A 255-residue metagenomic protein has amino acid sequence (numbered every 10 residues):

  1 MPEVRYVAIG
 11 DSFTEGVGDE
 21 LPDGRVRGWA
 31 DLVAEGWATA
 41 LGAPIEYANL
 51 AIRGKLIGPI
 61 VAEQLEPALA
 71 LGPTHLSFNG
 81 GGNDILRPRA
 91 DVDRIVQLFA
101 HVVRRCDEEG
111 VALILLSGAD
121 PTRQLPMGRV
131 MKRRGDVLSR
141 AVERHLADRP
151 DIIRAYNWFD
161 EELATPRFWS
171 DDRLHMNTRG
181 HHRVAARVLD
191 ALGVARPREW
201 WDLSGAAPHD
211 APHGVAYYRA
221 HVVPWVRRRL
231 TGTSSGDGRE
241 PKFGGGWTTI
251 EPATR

Functional and structural regions predicted by a protein language model:
M1-R53, L65-G72: Serine-esterase "nucleophile elbow" of acetyl-processing enzymes
E15-D19, A43, I57-R94, D120-P121: Oxyanion-hole/transition-state-stabilizing segment in secreted/luminal serine hydrolases and related acyltransferases
D19-G24, A90-D93, G128-K132, S170-D171: Short glycine-enriched, charge-decorated loop/helix-capping segments at active-site entrances that position
R27, R89-A100, K132, D136 (+2 more regions): Non-membrane alpha-helical structural segments and their capping/turn regions in soluble enzymes
L32, R94-E108, V137-R144: Alpha-helical scaffolding segments of alpha/beta enzyme cores, especially the outer helices of TIM-barrel or partial
N79, N83, R105-D136, A155-A164: Active-site segments of SGNH/GDSL-like serine hydrolases that catalyze O-acetyl group transfer/hydrolysis on lipids
R123-N157, L174, T178-H181: Substrate-gating cap/lid alpha-helix
D148, D172-H175, R179-R255: Conserved catalytic region of serine esterases and O-acyltransferases that act on ester linkages in lipids
